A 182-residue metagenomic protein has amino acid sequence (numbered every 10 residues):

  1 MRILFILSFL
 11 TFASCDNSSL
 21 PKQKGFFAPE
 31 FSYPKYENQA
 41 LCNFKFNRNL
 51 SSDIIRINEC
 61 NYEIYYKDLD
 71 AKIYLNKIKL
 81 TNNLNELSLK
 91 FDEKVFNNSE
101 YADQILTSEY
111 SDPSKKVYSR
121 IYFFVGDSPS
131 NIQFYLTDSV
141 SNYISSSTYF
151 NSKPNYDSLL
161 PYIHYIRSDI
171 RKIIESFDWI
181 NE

Functional and structural regions predicted by a protein language model:
M1-I6: Sec-dependent signal peptide recognition, specifically the positively charged N-region followed immediately by
F12-S14: C-terminal motif of bacterial Sec signal peptides marking the signal peptidase cleavage site
D16-S18: Bacterial signal peptide processing site
Q23-N43: Post-signal peptide N-terminal segment of mature Sec-exported envelope proteins
A40-V95: Secretory pathway targeting signatures of secreted, lumenal, and periplasmic proteins
S52, S147-E182: Surface-exposed amphipathic alpha-helical segments
D53, L89-S147: Signature of long, low-cysteine stretches enriched in small and polar/charged residues
I73-T81, Q133, Y156-H164: Second-shell loop/turn segments in exported
